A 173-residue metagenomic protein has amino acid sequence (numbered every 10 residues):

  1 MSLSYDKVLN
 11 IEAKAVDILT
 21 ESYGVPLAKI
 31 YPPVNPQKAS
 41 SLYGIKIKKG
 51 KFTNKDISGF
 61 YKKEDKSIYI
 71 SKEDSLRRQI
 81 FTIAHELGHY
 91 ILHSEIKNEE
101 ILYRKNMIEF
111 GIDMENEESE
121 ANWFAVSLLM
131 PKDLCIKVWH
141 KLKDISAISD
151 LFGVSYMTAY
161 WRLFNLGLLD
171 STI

Functional and structural regions predicted by a protein language model:
M1-I173: Active-site hotspot residues in diverse enzymes, especially metal/ion-binding acidic/histidine motifs
